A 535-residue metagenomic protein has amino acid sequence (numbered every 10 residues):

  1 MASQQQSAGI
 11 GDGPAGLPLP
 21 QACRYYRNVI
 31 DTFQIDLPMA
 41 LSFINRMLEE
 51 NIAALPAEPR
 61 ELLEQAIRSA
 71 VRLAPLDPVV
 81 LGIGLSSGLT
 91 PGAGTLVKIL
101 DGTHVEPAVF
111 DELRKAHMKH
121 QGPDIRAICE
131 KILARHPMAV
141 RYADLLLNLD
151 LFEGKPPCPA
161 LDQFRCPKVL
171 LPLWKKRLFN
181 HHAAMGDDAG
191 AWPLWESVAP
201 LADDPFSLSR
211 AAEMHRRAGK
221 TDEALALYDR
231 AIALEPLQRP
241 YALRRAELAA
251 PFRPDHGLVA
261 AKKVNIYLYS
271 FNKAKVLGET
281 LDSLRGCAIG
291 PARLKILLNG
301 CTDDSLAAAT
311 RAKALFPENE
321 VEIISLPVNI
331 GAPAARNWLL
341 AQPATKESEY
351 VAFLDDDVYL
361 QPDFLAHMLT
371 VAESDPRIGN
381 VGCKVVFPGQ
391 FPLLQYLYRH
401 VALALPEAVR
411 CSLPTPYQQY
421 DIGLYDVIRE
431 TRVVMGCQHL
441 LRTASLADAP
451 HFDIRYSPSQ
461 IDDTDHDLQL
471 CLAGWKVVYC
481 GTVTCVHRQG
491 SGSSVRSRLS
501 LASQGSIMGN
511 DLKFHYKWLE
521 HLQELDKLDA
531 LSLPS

Functional and structural regions predicted by a protein language model:
P200, D204, L468, L472-S535: Active-site-adjacent helix/loop segment of glycosyltransferases that harbors family-specific signature motifs
N272-C287: Short, well-formed alpha-helical segments that are part of the catalytic scaffolds of diverse glycosyltransferases
L298-A308, V358: A conserved acidic beta->alpha catalytic loop
L326-T345: Glycine-rich, basic loop-to-helix element that forms the pyrophosphate-binding segment of sugar-nucleotide handling
E347-Y359: Short beta-strand-to-loop acidic/aromatic patch adjacent to the donor-nucleotide binding site
D363-A408: Conserved donor NDP-sugar-binding/catalytic core segment of glycosyltransferases
H367, R432-P450, R455-T484: A short, conserved alpha-helix in the catalytic core of glycosyltransferases
V409, Y420-L441: A recurrent flexible, glycine/aromatic-enriched loop bordering the glycosyltransferase active site that acts as
